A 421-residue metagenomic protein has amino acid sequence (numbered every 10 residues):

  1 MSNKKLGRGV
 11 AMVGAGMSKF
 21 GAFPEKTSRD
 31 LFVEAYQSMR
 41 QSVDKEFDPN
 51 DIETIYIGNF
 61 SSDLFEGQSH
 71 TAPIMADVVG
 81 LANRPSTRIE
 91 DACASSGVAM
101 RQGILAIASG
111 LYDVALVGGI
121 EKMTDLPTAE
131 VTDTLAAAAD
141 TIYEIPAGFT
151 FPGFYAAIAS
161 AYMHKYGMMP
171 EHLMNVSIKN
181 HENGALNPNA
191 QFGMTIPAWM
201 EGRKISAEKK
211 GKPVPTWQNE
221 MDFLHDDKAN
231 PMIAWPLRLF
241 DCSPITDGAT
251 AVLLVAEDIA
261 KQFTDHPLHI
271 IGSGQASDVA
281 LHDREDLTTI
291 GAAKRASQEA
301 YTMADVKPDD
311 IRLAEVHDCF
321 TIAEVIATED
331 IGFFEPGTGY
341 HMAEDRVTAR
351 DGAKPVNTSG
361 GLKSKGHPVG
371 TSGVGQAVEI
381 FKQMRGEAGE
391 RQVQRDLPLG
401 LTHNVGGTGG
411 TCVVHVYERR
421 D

Functional and structural regions predicted by a protein language model:
M1-G9: N-terminal hydrophobic or amphipathic helices/low-complexity stretches enriched in small/hydrophobic/Pro/Gly
S2, D44, E66, L81-L287 (+3 more regions): Acyl-thioester C-C bond-transforming condensing/cleaving domain
R8-F23: Generic N-terminal amphipathic, Lys/Arg-enriched alpha-helix
R29-E46, T71, A99, A157-A159 (+3 more regions): Short, well-ordered amphipathic alpha-helical segments that serve as non-catalytic structural scaffolds within diverse
E46-I55: N-terminal alpha-helical transmembrane segments of multi-pass membrane transport and channel/translocase proteins
Y56-S61, S273-A276, R312-T321: A short beta-alpha structural unit
D63-P73: A structural motif shared across PLP-dependent enzymes of the aminotransferase-like
T288-K294, Q298-V325, D330-F333, L362-P368: Extended C-terminal subregions enriched in glycine
